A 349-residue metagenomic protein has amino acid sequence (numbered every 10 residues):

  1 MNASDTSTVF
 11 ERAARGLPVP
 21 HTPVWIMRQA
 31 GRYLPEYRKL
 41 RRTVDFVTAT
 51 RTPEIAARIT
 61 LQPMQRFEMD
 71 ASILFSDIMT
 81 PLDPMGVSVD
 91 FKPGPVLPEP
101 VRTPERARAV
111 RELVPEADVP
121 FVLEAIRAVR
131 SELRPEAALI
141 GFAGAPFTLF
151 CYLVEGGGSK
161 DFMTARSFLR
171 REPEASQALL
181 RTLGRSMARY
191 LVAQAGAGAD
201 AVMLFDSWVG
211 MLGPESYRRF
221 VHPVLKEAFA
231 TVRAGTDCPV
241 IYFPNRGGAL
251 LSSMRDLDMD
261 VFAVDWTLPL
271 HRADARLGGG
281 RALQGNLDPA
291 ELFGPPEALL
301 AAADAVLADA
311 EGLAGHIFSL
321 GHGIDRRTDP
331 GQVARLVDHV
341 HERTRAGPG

Functional and structural regions predicted by a protein language model:
M1-F91, P330-G349: N-terminal basic, low-complexity leaders that serve as flexible interaction/assembly modules and, when applicable, as
S4, P53-E54, E116-V119, Q177: Generic detection of long, well-ordered alpha-helical segments
F10-E11, M85-P104, V114-D118, A125 (+4 more regions): Flavin-dependent oxidoreductase catalytic cores
A13-Q29, M69-V96, A117-D161: Glycine-rich, aromatic-flanked loop segments that form ligand/cofactor-binding clefts across common enzyme folds
R38-T50, P104-P115, R255: Short, basic, glycine/proline-bearing loop/turn elements
I73-D90, V101-R102, A109-P115, A199-R218 (+1 more regions): Glycine-rich, proline-tolerant flexible connector loops at the mouths of alpha/beta enzymes
D118-G349: Active-site loop segments of alpha/beta catalytic cores
